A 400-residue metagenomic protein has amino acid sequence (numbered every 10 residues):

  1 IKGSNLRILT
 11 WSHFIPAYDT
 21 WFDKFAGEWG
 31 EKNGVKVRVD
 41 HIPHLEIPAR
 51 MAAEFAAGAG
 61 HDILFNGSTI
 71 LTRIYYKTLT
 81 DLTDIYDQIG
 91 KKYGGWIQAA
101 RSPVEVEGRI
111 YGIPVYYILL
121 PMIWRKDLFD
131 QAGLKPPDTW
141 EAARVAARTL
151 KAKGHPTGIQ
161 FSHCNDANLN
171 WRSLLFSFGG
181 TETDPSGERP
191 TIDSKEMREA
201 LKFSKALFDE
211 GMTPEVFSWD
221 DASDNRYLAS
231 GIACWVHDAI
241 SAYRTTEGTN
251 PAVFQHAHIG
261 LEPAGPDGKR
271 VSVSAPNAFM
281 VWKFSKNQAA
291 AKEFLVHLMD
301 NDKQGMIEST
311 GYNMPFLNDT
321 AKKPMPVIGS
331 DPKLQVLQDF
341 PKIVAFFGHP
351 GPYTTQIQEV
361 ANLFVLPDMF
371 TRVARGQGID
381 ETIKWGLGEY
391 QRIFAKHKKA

Functional and structural regions predicted by a protein language model:
I1, I15-K36, N362, L366: Short, polar/charged alpha-helical segment
I1, N5, K36, K77 (+3 more regions): Conserved C-terminal helix/tail region of periplasmic/extracytoplasmic solute-binding proteins
I1, S68-P121, R144, N170-S173 (+3 more regions): Hinge/lid segment of periplasmic solute-binding proteins
I1-I8, G30-E31, E107-R109, D130 (+3 more regions): Immediate post-signal peptide segment of exported/extracytoplasmic ligand-binding proteins
G3-F14, K36-D40, I63, I159: Short, well-ordered beta-strand elements
K24-W96, E105, D127-D138, N225-Y227 (+3 more regions): Extracytoplasmic "Venus flytrap"/periplasmic binding protein-like
A147-T149, K153, S186-F217, E262: Glycine-centered hinge/linker elements that transmit conformational signals in sensory and ligand-binding systems
S241-F254, G265-D368, A395-K399: C-terminal lobe and pocket-closing loops of periplasmic/extracytoplasmic Venus-flytrap solute-binding proteins
